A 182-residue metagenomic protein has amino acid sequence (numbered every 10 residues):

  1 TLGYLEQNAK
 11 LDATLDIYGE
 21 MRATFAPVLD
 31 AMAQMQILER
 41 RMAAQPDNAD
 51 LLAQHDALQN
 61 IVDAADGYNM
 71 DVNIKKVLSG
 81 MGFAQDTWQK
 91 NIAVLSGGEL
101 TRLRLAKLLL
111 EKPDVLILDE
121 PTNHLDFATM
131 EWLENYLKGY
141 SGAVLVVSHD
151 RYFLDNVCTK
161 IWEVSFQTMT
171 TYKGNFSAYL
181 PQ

Functional and structural regions predicted by a protein language model:
T1-Q182: ABC ATP-binding cassette signature C-motif
